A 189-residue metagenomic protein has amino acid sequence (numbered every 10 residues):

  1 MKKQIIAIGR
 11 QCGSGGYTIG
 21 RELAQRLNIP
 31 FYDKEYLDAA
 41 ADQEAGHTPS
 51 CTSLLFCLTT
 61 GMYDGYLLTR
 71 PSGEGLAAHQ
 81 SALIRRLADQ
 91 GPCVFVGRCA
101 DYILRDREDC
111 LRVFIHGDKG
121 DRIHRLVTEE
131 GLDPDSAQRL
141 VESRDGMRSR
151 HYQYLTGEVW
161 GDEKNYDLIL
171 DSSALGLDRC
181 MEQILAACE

Functional and structural regions predicted by a protein language model:
K2-I6, R10, G91: Pre-Walker A (Motif I) flank of P-loop NTPase domains
I8-R21: Glycine-rich phosphate-binding P-loop
P30-D42: Short beta-strand-centered segment that lines the nucleotide-binding/catalytic pocket of NTP-utilizing
A40-P92: ATP-dependent small-molecule kinase phosphotransfer cores that center on conserved nucleotide phosphate-binding segments
S53-M62, D133-D178: Small-molecule kinase domains that catalyze NTP-dependent phosphoryl transfer to phosphate-bearing small molecules
L87-Q90, C99-D106, R125: RNA pseudouridine synthases
D106-E142: Conserved phosphate-donor/acceptor-positioning beta-strand/loop module used by diverse small-molecule
